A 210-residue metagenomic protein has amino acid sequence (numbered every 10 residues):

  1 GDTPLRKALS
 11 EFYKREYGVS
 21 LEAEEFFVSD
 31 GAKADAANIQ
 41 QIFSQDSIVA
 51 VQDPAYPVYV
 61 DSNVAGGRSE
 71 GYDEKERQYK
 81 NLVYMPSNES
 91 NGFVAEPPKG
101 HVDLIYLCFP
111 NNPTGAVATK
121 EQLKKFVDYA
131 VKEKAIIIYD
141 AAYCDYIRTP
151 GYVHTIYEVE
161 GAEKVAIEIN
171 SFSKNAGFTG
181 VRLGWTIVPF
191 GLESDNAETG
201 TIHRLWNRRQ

Functional and structural regions predicted by a protein language model:
G1-D128, C144-E160: Conserved core of the PLP fold type I
S47, K132-I136, A141, E163-K164: A short helix->loop->beta-strand "cap" motif at the edges of active sites that frequently abuts
Q52, M85, I138-D140, I169 (+1 more regions): Generic beta-sheet signal
L104, I136, I167: Short, Asp-centered acidic motifs that coordinate Mg2+ and/or phosphate in catalytic or ligand-binding sites
L107, A135, F178: Functionally critical, cavity-lining and gating residues within the transmembrane helices of 12-TM secondary
N112, D140, K174: Conserved G/P- and acidic residue-centered "switch" motifs that form tight phosphate/ATP-binding loops in soluble
E158-Q210: Conserved core segment of the aminotransferase class I/II
